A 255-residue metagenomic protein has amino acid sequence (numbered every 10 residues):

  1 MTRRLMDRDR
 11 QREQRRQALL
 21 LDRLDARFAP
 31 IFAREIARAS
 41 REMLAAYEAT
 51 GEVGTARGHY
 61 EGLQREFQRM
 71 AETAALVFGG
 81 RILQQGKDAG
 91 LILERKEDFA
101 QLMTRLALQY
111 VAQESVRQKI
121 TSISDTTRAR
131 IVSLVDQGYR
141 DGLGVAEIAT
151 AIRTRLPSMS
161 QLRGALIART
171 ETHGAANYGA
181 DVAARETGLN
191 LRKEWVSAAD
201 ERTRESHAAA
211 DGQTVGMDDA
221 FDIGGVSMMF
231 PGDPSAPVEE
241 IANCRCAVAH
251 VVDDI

Functional and structural regions predicted by a protein language model:
M1-M159, V251-I255: N-terminal leader/targeting and assembly helices and adjacent pre-domain segments
L162-I255: Acidic, glycine-rich two-metal-ion catalytic cores of nucleic acid-processing enzymes
